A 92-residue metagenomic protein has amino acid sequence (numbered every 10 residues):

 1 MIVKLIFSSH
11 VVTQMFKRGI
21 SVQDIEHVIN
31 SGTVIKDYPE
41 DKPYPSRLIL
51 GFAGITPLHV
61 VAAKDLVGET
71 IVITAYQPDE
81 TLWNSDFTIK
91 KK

Functional and structural regions predicted by a protein language model:
M1-K92: Ribonuclease/tRNase effector modules and their secretory precursors
